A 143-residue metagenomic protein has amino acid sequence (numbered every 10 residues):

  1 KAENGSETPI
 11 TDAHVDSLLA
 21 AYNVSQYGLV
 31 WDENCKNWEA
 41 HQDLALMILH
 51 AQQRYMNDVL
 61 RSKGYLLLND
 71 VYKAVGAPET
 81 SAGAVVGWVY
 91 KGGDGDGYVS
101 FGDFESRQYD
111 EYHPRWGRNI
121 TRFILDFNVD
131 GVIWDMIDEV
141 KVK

Functional and structural regions predicted by a protein language model:
A2-K143: Long, helix-rich, hydrophobic modules that act as membrane-proximal anchors or helical bundle/coiled-coil regulators
